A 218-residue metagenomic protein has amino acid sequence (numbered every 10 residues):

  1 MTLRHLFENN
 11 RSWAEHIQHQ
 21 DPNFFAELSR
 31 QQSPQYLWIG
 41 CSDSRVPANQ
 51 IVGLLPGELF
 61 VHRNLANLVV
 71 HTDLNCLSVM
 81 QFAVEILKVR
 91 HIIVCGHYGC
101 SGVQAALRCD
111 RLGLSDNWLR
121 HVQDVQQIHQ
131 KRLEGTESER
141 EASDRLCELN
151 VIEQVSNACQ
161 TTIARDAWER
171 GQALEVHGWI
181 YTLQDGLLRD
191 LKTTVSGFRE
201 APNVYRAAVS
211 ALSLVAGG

Functional and structural regions predicted by a protein language model:
M1-P34, A66-R90, S101-G218: Divalent-metal-activated hydrolytic enzyme cores
I17-E58: N-terminal short beta-loop-beta anion/metal-coordinating cradle
I39-C41, R63, I93-H97, H177-T182: Short beta-strand segments
D43-R45, H97-G102: Gly/Ser/Thr-rich loops at beta-strand to alpha-helix junctions that form or flank small-molecule/cofactor-binding
P56-N67: Glycine/charged-rich beta-loop-alpha catalytic/anionic-binding loops adjacent to active sites
